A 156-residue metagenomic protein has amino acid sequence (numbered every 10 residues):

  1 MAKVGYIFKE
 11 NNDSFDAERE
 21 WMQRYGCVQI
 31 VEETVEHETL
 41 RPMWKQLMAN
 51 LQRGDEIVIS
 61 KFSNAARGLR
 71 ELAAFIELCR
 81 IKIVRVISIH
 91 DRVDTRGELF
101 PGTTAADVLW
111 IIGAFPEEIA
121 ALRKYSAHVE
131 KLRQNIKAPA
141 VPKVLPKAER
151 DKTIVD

Functional and structural regions predicted by a protein language model:
M1-V4: Extreme N-terminal starter segment of soluble prokaryotic enzymes
K9-S14, T34-K45, S60-A73, R92-G97: Acidic, metal-coordinating catalytic cores used for nucleic-acid/nucleotide bond scission and strand-transfer chemistry
D13-Q23: Short, solvent-exposed amphipathic alpha-helices that sit in or adjacent to ligand/effector-binding or catalytic
M22-T34: Short beta-strand elements in bilobed, periplasmic/extracellular small-molecule ligand-binding domains
R70-E77, I83: Amphipathic helical hotspot of TIR/SEFIR-family domains
R80-E149: Phosphate/pyrophosphate-binding and catalytic-coupling "lid/hinge/switch" segments at subdomain interfaces
T153-I154: Short alpha-helical "packing" element that flanks the helix-turn-helix/winged-helix DNA-binding module
